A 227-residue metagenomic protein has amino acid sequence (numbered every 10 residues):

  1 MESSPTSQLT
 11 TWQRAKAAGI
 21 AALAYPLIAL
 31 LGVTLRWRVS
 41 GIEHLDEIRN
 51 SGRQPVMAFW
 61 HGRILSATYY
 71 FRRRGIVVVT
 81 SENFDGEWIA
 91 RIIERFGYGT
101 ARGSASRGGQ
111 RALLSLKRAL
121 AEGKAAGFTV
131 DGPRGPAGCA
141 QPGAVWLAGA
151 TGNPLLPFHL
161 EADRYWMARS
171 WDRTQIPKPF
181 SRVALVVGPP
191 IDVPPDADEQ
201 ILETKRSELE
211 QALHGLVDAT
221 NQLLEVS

Functional and structural regions predicted by a protein language model:
M1-R74, A90-R91, K117, F180 (+1 more regions): Membrane-anchoring hydrophobic helices of lipid-metabolizing enzymes
R38, S106-Q110, A137: A conditional alpha-helix N-cap/helix-loop micro-motif detector
Q54-R107, M167: Catalytic core of membrane glycerolipid acyltransferases/transacylases, capturing the structured, soluble-facing
G86-A90, R111-R118: Short, charged beta->alpha transition segments
G99, A125, P154: Residue-level detector of anion-binding/catalytic polar loops
G103, T129, P157-L160: Generic beta-sheet signal
S115-L147, T151: Catalytic-site beta-strand/loop segments enriched in glycine and acidic/polar residues
C139-E199: A cross-family acyltransferase "interaction/gating" segment
